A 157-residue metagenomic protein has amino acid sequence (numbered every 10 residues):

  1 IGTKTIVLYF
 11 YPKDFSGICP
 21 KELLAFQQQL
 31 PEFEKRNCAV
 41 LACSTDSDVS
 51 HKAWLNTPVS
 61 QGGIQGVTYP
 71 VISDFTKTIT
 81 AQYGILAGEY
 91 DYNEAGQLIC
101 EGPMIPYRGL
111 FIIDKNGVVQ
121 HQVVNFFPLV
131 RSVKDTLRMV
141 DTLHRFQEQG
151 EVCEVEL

Functional and structural regions predicted by a protein language model:
I1-L157: Chalcogenol-based redox active-site neighborhoods
